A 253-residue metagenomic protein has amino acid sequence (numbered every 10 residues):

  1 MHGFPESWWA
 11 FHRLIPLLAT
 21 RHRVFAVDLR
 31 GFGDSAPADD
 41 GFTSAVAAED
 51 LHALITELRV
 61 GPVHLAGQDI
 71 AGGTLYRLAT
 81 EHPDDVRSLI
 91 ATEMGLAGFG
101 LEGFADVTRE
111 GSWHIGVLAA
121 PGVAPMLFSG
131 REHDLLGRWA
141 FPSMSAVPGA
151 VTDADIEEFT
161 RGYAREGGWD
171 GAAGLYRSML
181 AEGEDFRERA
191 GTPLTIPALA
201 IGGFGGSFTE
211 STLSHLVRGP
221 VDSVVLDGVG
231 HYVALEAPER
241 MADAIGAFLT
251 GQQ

Functional and structural regions predicted by a protein language model:
M1-D34: Conserved HGGG/HGGXW glycine-rich cap/lid loop of the alpha/beta-hydrolase fold
P5, P83, P238-E239: Alpha-helix N-cap/helix-start capping motif
A10, F25, F32-A66, I70-L226 (+2 more regions): Flexible "cap/lid" subdomain of the alpha/beta-hydrolase fold that forms the substrate-access gate
T20, D243-I245: Intrinsic disorder/low-complexity segments
V229-A242: Catalytic histidine-centered segment of alpha/beta-hydrolase-like enzymes
